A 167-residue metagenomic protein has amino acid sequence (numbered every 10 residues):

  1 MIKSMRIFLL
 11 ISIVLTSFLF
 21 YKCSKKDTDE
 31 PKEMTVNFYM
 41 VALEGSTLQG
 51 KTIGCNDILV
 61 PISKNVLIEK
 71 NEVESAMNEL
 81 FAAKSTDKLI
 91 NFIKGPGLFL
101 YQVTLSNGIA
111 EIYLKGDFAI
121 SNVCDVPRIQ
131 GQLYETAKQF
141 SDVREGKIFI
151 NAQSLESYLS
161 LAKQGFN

Functional and structural regions predicted by a protein language model:
I2-I11, F18-N167: Bimodal "functional hotspot" detector
